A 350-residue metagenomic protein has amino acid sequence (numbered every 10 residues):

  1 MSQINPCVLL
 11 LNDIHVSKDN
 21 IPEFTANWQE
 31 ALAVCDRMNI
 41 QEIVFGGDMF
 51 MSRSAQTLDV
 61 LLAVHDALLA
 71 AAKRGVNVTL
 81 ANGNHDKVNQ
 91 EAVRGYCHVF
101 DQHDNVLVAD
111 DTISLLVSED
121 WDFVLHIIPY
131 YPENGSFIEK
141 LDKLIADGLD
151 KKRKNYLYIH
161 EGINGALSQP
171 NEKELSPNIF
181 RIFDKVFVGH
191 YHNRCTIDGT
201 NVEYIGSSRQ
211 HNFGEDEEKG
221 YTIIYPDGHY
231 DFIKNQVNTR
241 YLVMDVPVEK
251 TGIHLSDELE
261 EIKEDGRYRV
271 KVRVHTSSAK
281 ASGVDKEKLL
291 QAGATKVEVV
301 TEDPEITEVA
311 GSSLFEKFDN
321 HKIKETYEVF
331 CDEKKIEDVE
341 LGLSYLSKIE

Functional and structural regions predicted by a protein language model:
M1-A67, K140, L144-R153, K348-E350: N-terminal active-site segment of His-dependent metallophosphoesterases
S2-P6, A55-V202, N212: His/Asp/Glu-rich metal-coordinating catalytic cores of metallo-dependent phosphodiesterases/hydrolases acting on
S2-Q3, Y225-E350: Accessory, non-catalytic peripheral segments of nucleic-acid enzymes
N12-V16, D48-F50, N84-D86, P129-Y131 (+4 more regions): Active-site metal-binding loops of divalent metal-dependent hydrolases
D104-L107, D122, T200-Y204, Y230 (+1 more regions): Active-site regions of enzymes building and remodeling cell-envelope glycoconjugates
G189-E249: A conserved active-site cap/scaffold subdomain adjacent to cofactor or substrate pockets
